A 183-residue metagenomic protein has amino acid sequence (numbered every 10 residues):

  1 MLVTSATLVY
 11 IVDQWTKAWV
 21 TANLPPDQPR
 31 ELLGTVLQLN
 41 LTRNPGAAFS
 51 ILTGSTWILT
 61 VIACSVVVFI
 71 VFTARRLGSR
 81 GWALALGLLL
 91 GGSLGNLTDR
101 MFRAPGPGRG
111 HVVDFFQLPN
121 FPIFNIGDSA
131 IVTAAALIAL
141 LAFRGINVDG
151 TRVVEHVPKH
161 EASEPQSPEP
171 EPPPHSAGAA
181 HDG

Functional and structural regions predicted by a protein language model:
M1-G183: Alpha-helical transmembrane bundles and membrane-interface segments of multipass inner-membrane proteins
